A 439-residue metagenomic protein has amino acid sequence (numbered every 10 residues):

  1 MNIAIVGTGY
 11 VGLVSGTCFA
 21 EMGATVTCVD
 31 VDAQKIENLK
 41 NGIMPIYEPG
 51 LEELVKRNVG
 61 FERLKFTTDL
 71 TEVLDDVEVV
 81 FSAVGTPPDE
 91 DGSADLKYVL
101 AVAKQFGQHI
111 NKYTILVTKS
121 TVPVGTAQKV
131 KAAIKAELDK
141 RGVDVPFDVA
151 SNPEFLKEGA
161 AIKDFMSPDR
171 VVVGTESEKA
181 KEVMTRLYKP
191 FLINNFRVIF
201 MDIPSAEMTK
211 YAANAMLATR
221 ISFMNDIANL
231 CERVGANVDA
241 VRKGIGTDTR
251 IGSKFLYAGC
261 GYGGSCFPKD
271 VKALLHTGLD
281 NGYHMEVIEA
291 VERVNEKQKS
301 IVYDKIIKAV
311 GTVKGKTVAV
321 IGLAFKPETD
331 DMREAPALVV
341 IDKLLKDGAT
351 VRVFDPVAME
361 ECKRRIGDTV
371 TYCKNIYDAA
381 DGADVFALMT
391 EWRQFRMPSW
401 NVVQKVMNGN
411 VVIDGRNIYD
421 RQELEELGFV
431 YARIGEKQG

Functional and structural regions predicted by a protein language model:
M1-G439: Structural/interface elements that position substrates and couple domains in central-metabolism enzymes
